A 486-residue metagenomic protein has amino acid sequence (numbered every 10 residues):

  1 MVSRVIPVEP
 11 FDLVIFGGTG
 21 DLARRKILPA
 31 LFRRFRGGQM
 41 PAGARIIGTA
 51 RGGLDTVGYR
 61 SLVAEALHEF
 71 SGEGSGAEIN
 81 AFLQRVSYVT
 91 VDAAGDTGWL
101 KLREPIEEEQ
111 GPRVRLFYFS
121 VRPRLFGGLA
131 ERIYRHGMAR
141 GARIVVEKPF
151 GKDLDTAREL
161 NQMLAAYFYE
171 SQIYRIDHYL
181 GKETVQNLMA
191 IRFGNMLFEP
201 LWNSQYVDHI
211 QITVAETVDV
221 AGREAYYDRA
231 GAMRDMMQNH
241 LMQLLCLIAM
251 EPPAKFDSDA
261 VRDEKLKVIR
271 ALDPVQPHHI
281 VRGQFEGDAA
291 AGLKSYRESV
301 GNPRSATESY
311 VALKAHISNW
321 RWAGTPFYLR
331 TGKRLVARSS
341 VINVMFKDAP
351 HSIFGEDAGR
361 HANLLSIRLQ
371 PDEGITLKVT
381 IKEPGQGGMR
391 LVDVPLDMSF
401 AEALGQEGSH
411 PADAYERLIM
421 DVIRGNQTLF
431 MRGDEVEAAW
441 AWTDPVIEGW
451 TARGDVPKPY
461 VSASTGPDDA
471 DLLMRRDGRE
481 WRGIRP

Functional and structural regions predicted by a protein language model:
M1-V145, F150-P486: Secretory/organelle targeting and membrane-embedding segments
